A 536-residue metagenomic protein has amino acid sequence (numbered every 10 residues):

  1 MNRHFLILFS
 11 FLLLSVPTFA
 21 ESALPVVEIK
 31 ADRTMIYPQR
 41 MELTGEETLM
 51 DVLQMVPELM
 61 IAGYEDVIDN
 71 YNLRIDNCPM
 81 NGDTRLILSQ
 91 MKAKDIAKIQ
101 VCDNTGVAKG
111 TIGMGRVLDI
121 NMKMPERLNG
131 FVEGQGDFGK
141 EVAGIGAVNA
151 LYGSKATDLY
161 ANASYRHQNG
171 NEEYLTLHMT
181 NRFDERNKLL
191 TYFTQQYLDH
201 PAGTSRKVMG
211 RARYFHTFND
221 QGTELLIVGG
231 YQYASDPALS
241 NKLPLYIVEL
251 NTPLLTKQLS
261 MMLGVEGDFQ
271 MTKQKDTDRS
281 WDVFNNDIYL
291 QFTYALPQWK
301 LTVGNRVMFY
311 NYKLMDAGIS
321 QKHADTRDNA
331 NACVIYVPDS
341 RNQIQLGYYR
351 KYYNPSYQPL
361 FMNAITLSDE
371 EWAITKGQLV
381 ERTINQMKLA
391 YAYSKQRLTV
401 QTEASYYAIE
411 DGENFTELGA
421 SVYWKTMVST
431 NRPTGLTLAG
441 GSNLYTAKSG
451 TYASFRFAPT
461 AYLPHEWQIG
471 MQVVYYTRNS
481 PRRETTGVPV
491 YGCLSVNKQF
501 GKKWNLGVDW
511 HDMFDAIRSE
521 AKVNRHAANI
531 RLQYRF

Functional and structural regions predicted by a protein language model:
L49-V52, L86, T111-G134, G146: N-terminal periplasmic accessory domains that precede and gate Gram-negative outer-membrane beta-barrel machines
M80-N104: Short acidic/polar hinge/loop motifs at secondary-structure boundaries that mediate gating or recognition
M122-G134, Y174, T180-K188, F193-Q195 (+6 more regions): Surface-exposed extracellular loop regions of Gram-negative outer-membrane beta-barrel proteins
Q135-K140, S154, Y165-N169, F193-D199 (+14 more regions): Transmembrane beta-strands of outer-membrane beta-barrel pores
Q168-I247, Q270-T272, W281, Y353 (+1 more regions): Flexible loop and strand-edge segments within Gram-negative outer membrane beta-barrel domains
K207, K322-H323, S340-N342, Y352-Y406 (+2 more regions): Outer-membrane beta-barrel signature, preferentially recognizing the C-terminal barrel domain of Gram-negative
C333, A390, K522-F536: Outer-membrane beta-barrel "beta-signal"
T399-V474: Gram-negative outer-membrane beta-barrel transporters
